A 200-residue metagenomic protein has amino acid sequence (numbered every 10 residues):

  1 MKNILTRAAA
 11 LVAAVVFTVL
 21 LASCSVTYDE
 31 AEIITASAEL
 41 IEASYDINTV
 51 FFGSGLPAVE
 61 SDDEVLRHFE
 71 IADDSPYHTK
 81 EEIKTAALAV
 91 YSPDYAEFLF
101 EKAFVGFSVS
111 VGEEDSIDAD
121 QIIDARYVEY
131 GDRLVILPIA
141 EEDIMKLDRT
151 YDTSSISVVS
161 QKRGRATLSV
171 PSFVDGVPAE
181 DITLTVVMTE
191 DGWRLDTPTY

Functional and structural regions predicted by a protein language model:
M1-K2, S25: N-terminal hydrophobic targeting signals that begin at the initiator methionine
K2-V12: Bacterial N-terminal signal peptides that target proteins for export
L20-S23: C-terminal motif of bacterial Sec signal peptides marking the signal peptidase cleavage site
V26-Y200: Mature, Sec-exported extracytoplasmic domains of Gram-positive
